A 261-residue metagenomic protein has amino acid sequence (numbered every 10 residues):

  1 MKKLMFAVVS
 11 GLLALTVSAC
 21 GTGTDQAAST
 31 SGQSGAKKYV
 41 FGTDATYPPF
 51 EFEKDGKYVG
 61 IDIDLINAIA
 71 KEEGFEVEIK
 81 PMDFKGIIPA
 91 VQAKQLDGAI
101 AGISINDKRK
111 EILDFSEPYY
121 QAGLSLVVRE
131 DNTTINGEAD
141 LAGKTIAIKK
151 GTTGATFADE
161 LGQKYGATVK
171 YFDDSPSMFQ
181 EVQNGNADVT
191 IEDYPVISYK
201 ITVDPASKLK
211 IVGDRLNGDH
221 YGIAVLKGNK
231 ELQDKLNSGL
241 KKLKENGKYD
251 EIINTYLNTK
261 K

Functional and structural regions predicted by a protein language model:
L15-A19: C-terminal motif of bacterial Sec signal peptides marking the signal peptidase cleavage site
T22-A28, E78, T153-K170, K208-V212 (+1 more regions): Ligand-binding clefts/hinges and TM-proximal coupling segments of bilobed small-molecule sensing domains
S31-G102: Extracytoplasmic small-molecule ligand-binding "clamshell" domains of the periplasmic binding protein/Venus flytrap
A45, Q121-V128, Y194, S198 (+2 more regions): Periplasmic-binding protein-like
Y58-A68, S125-S177, V189, Y194-V196 (+1 more regions): Bilobed "Venus flytrap"/periplasmic-binding protein-like clamshell domains and structurally analogous long
I63-E72, N132, K150-T152, G222-K260: Extended ligand-binding regions for polar small-molecule ligands
K71, E76-D140, R215: Acidic, polar ligand-binding/catalytic clefts
G74-E76, Q92-A101, K144-T145, Q183-V196 (+1 more regions): Alpha-to-beta junction loops
